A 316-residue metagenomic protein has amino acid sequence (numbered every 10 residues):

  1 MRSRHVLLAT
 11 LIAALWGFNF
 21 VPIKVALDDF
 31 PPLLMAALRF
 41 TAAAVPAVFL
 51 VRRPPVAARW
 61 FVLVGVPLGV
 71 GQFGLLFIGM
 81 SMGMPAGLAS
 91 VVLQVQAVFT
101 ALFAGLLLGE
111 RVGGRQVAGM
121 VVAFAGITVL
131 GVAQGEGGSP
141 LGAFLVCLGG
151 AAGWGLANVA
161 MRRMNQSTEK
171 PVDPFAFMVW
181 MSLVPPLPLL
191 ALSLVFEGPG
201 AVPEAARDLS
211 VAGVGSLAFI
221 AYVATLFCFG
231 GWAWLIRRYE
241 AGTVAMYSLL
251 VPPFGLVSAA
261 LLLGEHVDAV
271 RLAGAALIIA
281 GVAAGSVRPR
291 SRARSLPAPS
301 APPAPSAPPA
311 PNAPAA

Functional and structural regions predicted by a protein language model:
M1-L34, G135-Q166, P185-A191, P297 (+3 more regions): Glycine-/small-residue-enriched transmembrane alpha-helix faces in small-molecule transporters and effluxers
A13, A36-L38, A89-V95, A160-P186 (+1 more regions): Helix-helix packing/entry segments at the starts of transmembrane helices
A14-F20, V48-L93, A101-F103, V129 (+1 more regions): Specific transmembrane alpha-helical segments of multi-pass solute transporters/efflux pumps, especially DMT/EamA
F18, P22-V25, D29, A42-A57 (+4 more regions): Membrane-interface helix-cap regions at the ends of transmembrane helices in multi-pass membrane proteins
L34-T41, V132, G213, L249-A316: C-terminal-most transmembrane helix of multi-pass membrane proteins
L34-V45, F77-M120, G150, A241-A260: Specific alpha-helical transmembrane segments that line the substrate/conduction pathway and gating interfaces
L34-V48, L63, G119-V122, G142-G149 (+2 more regions): Hydrophobic alpha-helical transmembrane segments of multi-pass integral membrane proteins, especially transporters
T41, A47, V64, F103 (+5 more regions): Hydrophobic transmembrane alpha-helices of multi-pass small-molecule transport proteins
